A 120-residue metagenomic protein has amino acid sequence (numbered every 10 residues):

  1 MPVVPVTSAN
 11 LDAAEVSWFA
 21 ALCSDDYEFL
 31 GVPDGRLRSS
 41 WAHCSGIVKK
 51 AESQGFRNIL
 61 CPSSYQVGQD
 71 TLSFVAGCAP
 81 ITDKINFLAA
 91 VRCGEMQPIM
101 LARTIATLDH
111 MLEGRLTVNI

Functional and structural regions predicted by a protein language model:
M1-T82: N-terminal beta1-alpha1-beta2 module of alpha/beta enzyme domains
A14-V16, I85, G114-L116: A structural micro-motif
D34-R36, L88-E95: The substrate-binding groove and active-site-proximal loops of carbohydrate-active enzymes, especially glycoside
G55, M111-R115: Short loop/turn motifs at secondary-structure junctions
L60, T117-N119: Conserved beta-strand positions in the central sheet of alpha/beta enzyme cores
S64-Q66, V91-I99: Acidic, glycine-rich active-site loops and adjacent beta-strand->loop/helix elements that engage anionic groups
T82-L88: Conserved catalytic cysteine-centered active-site region of acyl-thioester-dependent Claisen-condensing enzymes
E95-H110: Glycine-rich anion/phosphate-binding loops
